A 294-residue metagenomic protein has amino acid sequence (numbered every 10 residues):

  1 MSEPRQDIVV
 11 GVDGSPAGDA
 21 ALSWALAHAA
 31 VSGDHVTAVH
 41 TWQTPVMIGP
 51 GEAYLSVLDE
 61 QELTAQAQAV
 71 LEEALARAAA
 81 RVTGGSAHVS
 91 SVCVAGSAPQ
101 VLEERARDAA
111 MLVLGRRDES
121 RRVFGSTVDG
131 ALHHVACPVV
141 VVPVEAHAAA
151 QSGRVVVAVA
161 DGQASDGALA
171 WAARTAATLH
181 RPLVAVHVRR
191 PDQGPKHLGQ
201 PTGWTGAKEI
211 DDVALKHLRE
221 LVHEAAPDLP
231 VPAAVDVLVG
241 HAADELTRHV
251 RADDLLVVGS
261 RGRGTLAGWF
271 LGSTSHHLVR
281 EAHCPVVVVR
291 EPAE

Functional and structural regions predicted by a protein language model:
M1-P4, A17, L58, A76-L112 (+4 more regions): Structural beta-alpha unit
S2-V57, R154-W204, H223, P227 (+2 more regions): Small/aliphatic-rich secondary-structure junction motif
T37-V39, S90-V94, V140, V184-V186 (+2 more regions): General small-molecule cofactor/ligand-binding pocket signal
S56-V70, G203-K216: A short acidic, glycine-rich active-site loop that binds or catalyzes chemistry on phosphate/adenosine moieties
M111-H133, S152, L255-E281: Glycine-rich, Arg-bearing micro-motifs that act as flexible, cationic patches
V113-R117, V139-E145, V287-R290: Short beta-strand elements of ligand-binding domains
V128-H147: Short, structured interface segments
